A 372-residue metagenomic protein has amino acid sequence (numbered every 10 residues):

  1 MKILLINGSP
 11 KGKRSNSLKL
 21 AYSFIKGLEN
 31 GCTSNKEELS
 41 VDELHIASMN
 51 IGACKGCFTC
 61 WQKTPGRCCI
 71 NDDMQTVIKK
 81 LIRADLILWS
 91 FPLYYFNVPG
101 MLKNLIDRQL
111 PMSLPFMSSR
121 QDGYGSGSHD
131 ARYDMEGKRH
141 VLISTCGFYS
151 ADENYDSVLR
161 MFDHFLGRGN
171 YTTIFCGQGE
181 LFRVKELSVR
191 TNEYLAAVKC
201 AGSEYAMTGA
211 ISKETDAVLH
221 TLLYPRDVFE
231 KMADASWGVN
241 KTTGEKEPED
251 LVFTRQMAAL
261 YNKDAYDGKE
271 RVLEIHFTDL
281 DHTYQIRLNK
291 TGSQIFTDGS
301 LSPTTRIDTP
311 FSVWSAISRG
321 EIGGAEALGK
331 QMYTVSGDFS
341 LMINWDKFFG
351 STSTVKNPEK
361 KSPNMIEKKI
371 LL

Functional and structural regions predicted by a protein language model:
M1-L114, N192-E245: N-terminal beta1-alpha1-beta2 submodule of the flavodoxin-like/Rossmannoid cofactor-binding fold
G8, I46, T145-G147, C176: Cofactor-binding loop segments of dinucleotide-utilizing enzymes, especially the Rossmann-like FAD- and NAD(P)+-binding
I78-K79, A131-Y133, T297, A325: Short secondary-structure boundary/capping segments
M101, P115-G169: Short, glycine-/small-residue-rich phosphate/pyrophosphate-handling segment
Y171-G177: Beta-strand-loop-alpha "switch" segments that mediate conformational coupling across diverse proteins
L181-K185: A short acidic, helix-capping loop that chelates divalent metal ions and anchors anionic groups
F229-L372: Feature captures hydrophobic
